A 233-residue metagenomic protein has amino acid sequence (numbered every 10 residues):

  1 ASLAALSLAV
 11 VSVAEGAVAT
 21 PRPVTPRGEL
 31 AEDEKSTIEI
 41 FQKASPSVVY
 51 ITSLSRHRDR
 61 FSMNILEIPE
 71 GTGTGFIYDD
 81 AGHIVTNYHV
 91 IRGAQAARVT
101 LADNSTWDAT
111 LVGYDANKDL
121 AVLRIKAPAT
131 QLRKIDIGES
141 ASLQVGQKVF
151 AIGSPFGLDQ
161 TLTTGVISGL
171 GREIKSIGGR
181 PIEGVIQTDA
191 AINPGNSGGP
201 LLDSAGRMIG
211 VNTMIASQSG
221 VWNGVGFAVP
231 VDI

Functional and structural regions predicted by a protein language model:
S2-V11: Bacterial N-terminal signal peptides
V11-I233: Serine-dependent protease modules
